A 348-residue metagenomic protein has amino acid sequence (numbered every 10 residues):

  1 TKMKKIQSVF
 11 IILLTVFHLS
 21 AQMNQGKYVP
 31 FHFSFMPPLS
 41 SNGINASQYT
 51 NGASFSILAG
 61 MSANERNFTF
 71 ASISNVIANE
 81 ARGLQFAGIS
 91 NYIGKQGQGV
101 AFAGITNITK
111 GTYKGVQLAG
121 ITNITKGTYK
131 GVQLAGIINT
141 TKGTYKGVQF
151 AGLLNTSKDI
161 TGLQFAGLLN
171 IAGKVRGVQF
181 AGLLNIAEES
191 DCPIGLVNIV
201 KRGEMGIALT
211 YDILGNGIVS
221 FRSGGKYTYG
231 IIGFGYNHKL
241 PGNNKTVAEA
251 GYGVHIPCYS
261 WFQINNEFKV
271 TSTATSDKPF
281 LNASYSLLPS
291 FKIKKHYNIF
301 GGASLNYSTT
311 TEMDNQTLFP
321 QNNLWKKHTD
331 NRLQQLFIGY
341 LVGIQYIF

Functional and structural regions predicted by a protein language model:
T1-Q25, F348: Bacterial Sec-dependent N-terminal signal peptides
Y49-N51, D159, K174, Y211-G217 (+5 more regions): Residues that define the transmembrane beta-barrel architecture of outer-membrane proteins
F55, G182, L196, G217-G225 (+6 more regions): Residues on the lipid-exposed face of transmembrane beta-strands in outer-membrane beta-barrel proteins
A59-M61, S74-V76, S90-Y92, T106-I108 (+12 more regions): Transmembrane beta-strands of outer-membrane beta-barrel pores
T69, Q85, A101, Q117 (+8 more regions): Residue-level detector of the transmembrane beta-barrel scaffold of outer-membrane proteins
A81, Q96-Q98, Y113, Y129 (+8 more regions): Repeated loop/turn-to-beta-strand initiation elements of outer-membrane beta-barrel proteins
T106-L154: Thr-biased low-complexity repeat/linker tracts and other Thr-enriched repetitive architectures
A187-S190, K226, Y285-F348: Predominantly the C-terminal beta-signal and adjacent terminal strand-loop region of outer-membrane beta-barrel
